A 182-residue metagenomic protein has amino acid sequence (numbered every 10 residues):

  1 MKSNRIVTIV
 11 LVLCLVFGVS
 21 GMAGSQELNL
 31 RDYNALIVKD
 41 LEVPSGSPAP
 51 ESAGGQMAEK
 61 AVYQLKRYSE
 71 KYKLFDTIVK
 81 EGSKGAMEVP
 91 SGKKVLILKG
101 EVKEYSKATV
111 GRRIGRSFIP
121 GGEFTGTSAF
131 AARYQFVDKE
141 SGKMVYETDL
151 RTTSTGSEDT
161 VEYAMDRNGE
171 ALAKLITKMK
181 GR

Functional and structural regions predicted by a protein language model:
M1-V10: Bacterial N-terminal signal peptides that target proteins for export
I9-G18: Bacterial N-terminal signal peptides
G21-Y72, E147-R151, T177-R182: A structural "domain/chain start" motif
A23-N34, G126-A131, Q135-R182: C-terminal/domain-edge helix-coil "capping" segments
A53-M57, G122, A164: Alpha-helix N-cap and loop-to-helix initiation/capping positions
Y72-S83: Short, well-structured beta-strand/strand-turn elements
G82-M144, T155: Surface-exposed short loop/turn segments
